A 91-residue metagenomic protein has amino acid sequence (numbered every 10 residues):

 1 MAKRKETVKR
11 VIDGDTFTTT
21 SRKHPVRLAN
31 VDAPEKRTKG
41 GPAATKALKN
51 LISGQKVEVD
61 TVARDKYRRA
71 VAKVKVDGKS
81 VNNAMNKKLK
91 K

Functional and structural regions predicted by a protein language model:
M1-K91: Small beta-barrel nucleic-acid-binding modules, primarily SNase/OB-fold domains and secondarily Tudor-like barrels
